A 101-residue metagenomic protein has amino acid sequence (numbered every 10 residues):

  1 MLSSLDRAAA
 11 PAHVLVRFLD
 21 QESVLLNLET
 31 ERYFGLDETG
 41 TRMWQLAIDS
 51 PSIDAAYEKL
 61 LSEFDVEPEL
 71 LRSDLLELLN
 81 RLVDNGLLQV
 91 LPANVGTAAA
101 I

Functional and structural regions predicted by a protein language model:
M1-L26: Long, low-complexity, charged/polar intrinsically disordered regions in eukaryotic proteins
R32-I101: Long, charge-rich, low-complexity alpha-helical segments
